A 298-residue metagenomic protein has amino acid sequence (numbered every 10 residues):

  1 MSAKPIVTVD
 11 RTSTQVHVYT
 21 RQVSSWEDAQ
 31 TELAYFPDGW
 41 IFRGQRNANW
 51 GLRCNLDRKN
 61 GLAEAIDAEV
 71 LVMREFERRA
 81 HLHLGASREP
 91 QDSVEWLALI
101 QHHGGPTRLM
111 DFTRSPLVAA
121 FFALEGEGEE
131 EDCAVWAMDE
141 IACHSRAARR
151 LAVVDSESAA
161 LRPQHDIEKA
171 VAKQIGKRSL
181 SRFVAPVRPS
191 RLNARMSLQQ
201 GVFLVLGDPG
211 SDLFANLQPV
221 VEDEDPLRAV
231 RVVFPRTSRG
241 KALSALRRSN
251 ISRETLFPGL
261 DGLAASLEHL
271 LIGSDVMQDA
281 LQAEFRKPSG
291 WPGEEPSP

Functional and structural regions predicted by a protein language model:
M1-P298: Catalytic-core elements of nucleic-acid end-processing and repair enzymes
